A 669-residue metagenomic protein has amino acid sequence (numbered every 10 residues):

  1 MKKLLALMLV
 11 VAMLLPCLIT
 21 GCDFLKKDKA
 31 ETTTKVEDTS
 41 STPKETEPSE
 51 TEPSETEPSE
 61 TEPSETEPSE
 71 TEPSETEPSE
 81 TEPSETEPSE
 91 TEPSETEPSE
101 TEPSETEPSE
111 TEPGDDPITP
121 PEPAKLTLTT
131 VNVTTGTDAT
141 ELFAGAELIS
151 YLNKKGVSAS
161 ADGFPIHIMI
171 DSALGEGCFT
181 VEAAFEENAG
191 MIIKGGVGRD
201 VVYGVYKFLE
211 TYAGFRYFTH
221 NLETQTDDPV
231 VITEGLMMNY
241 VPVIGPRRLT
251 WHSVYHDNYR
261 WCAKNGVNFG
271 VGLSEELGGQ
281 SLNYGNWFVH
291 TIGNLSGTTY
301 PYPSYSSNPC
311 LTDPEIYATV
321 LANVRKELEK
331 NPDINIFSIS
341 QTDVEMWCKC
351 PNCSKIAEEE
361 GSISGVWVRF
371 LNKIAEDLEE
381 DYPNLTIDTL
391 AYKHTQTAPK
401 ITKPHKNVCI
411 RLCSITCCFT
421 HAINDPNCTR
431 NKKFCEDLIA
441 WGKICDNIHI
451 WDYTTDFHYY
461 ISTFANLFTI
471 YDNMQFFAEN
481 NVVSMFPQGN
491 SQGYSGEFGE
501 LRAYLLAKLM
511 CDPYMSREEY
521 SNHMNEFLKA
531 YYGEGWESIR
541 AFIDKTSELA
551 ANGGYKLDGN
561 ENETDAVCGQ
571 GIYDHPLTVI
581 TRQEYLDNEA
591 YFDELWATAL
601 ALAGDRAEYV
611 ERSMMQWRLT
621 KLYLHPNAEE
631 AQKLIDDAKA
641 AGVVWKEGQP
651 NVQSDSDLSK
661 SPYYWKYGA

Functional and structural regions predicted by a protein language model:
L15-V36: Sec-dependent signal peptide cleavage junction
E60, E65, E70, E75 (+5 more regions): Acidic, contiguous N-terminal accessory segments
A124, A139-E147, Y151, A184-R369 (+3 more regions): Feature activates predominantly on carbohydrate-active enzymes
T312-A318, K326, T429-E534: Structured mid-domain segments that build the active-site/substrate or prosthetic-cofactor binding neighborhood
A357-I374, H405-N424, A507-R517: Acidic, His- and aromatic-enriched active-site or binding-groove loops in soluble protein domains that engage sugars
L371-T397, I448-T455, M485-Q488: Aromatic-lined carbohydrate-recognition surfaces of secreted/lumenal glycan-active proteins
D388-T416, I461-F468, Y494-A503: Substrate-binding cleft/loops of secretory-pathway carbohydrate-active enzymes
L509-A669: Catalytic domains of carbohydrate-active enzymes that cleave complex glycans
